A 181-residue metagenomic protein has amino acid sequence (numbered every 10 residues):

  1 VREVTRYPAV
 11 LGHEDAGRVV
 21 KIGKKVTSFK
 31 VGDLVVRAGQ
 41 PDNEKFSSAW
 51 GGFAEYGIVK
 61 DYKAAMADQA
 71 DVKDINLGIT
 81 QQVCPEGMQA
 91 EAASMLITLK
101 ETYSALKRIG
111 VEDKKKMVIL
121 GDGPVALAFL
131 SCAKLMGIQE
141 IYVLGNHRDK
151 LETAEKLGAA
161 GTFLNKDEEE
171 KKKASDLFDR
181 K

Functional and structural regions predicted by a protein language model:
V1-G51, K63: Glycine-rich beta-strand-centered segment in the early N-terminal region that forms part of a ligand/cofactor-binding
E14-A16, D33-L34, Y56, K116 (+1 more regions): Residue-level marker of beta-strand positions
G17-V19, T102, A133, A154: Buried hydrophobic positions in well-ordered alpha/beta secondary-structure cores of metabolic enzymes
D42-L120: NAD(P)H dinucleotide-binding glycine-rich loop of Rossmann-like/cofactor-binding domains, especially the beta1-alpha1
Q82-E86, I119-D122, K134-K181: Adenosine-nucleotide cofactor-binding segment
K107, S131-L135: Short, well-ordered alpha-helices that flank and scaffold nucleotide-derived cofactor binding pockets
A126-L127: N-terminal Rossmann-fold NAD(P) dinucleotide-binding loop
